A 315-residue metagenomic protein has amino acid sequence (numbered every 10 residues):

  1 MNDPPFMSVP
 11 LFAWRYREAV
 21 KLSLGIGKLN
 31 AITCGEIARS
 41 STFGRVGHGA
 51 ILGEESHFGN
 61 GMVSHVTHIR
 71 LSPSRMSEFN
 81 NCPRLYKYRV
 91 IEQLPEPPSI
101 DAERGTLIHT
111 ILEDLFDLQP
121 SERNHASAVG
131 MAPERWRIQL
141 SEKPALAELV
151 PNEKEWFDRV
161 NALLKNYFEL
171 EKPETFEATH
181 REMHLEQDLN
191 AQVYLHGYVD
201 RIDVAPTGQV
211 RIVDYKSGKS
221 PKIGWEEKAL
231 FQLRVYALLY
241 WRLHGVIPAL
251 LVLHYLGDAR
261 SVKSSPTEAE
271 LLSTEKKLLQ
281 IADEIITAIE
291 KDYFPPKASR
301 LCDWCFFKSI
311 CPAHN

Functional and structural regions predicted by a protein language model:
E18, S23, S41-V46, I51 (+1 more regions): Short Gly/Ser/Thr- and charged-rich N-terminal loops/segments that act as flexible capping/hinge elements
I51-A102: C-terminal, charged and often intrinsically disordered regions of DNA end-processing helicases and nucleases
R70, A126, T207, Y240-N315: Metal-dependent nuclease catalytic regions and adjoining charged, substrate-binding loops involved in nucleic-acid end
I111-E182, D188: A non-catalytic, helix-rich entry segment at domain boundaries
M183-K276: Mg2+/Mn2+-dependent nuclease catalytic core
